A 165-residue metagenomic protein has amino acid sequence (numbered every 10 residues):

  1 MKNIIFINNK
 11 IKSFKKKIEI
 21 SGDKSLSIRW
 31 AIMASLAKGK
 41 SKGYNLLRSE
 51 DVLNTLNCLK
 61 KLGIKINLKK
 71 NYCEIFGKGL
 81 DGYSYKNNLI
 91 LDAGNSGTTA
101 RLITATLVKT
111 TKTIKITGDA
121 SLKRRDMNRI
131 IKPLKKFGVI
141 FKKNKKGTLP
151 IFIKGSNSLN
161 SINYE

Functional and structural regions predicted by a protein language model:
M1-E165: Structural preference for solvent-exposed beta-strand-turn elements and adjacent flexible terminal/loop segments within
